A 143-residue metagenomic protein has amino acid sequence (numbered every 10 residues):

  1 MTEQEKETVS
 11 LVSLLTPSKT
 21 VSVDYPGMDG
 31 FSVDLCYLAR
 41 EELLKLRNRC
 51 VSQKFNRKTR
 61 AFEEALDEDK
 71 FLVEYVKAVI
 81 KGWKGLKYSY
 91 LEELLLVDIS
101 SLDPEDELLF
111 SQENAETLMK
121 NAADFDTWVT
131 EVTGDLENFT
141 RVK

Functional and structural regions predicted by a protein language model:
M1-P17: Short, intrinsically disordered N-terminal pre-domain segments
L14, D24-P26: Sterically constrained small-residue positions within well-ordered secondary structures of folded domains
K19-V23: Generic detection of short hydrophobic beta-strand segments and adjacent strand-loop junctions
Y25, F31-K143: Short, surface-exposed, charged amphipathic helix/loop patches that serve as local interaction elements
